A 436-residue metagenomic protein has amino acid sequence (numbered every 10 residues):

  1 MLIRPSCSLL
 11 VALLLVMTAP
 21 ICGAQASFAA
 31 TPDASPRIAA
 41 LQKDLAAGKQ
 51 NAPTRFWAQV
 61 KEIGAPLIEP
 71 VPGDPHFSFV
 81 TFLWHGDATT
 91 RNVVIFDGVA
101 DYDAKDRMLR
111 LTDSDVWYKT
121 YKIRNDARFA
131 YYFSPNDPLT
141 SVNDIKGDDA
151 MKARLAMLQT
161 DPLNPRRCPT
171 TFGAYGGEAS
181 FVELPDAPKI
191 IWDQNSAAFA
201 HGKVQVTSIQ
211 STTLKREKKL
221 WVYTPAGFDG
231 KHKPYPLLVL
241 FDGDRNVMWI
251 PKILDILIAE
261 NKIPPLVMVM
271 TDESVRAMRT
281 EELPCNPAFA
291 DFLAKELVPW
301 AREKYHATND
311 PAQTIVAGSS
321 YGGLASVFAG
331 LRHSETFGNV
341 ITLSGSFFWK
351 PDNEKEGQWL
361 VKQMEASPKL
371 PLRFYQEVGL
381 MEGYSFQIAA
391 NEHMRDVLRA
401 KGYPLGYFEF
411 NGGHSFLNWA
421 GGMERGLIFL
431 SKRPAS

Functional and structural regions predicted by a protein language model:
M1-C7: N-terminal secretory signal peptides that target proteins for export/translocation
L2, L13-M17, G323: Compositionally biased, low-complexity segments enriched in small residues
S8-G23: Bacterial N-terminal signal peptides
S27-A104, R110-S436: Non-catalytic cap/lid and distal C-terminal segments of serine-dependent acyl enzymes
